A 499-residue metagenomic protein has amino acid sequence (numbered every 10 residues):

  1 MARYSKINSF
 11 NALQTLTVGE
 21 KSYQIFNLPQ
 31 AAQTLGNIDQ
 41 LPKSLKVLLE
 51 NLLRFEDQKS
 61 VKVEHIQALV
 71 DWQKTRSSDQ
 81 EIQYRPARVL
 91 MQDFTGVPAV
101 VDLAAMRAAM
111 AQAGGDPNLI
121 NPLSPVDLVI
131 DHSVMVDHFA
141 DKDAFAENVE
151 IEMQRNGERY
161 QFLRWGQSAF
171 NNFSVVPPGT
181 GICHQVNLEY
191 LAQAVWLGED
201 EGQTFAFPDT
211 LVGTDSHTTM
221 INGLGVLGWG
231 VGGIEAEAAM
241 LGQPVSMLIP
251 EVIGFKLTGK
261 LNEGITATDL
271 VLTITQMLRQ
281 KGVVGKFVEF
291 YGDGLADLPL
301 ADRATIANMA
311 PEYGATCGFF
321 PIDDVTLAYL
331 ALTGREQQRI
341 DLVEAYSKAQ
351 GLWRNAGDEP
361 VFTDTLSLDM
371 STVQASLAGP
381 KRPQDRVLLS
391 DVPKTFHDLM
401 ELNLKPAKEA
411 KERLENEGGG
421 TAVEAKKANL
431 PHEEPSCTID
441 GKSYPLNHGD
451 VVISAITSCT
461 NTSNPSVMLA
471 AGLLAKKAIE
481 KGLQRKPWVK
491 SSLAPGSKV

Functional and structural regions predicted by a protein language model:
M1-V499: Fe-S-dependent hydro-lyases/dehydratases of central metabolism
